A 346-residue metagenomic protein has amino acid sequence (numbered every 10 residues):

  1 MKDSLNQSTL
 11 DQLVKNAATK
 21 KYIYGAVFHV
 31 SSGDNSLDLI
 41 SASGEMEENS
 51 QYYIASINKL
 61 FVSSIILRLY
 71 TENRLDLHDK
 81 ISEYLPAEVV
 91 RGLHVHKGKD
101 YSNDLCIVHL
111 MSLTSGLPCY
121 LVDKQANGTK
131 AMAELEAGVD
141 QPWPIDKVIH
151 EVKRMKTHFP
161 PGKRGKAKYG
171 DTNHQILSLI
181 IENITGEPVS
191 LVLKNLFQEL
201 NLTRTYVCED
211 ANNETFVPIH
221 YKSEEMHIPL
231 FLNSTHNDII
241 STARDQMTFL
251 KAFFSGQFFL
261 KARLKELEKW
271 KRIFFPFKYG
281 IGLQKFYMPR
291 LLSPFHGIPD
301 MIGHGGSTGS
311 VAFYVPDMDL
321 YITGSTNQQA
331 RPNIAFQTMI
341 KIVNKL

Functional and structural regions predicted by a protein language model:
M1-D11, P289-F295, N344-K345: Short, positively charged
L10-E47, Q51-Y52, L77-D79, L283-F286 (+2 more regions): A short, well-structured edge-of-sheet supersecondary motif
V14, Y53-I81, L177-E182, Q246 (+1 more regions): Active-site SXXK
Y52-A55, A167-Y169: Catalytic tyrosine of NAD(P)H-dependent dehydrogenase/reductases that use a Tyr as the general acid/base
L77-V95, E199-L200: Short, glycine/proline-biased beta-turn/loop segments that scaffold the active-site neighborhood
G92-M301: Short, surface-exposed loop or secondary-structure junction motifs that flank catalytic or metal-binding residues
G303-L346: Structured C-terminal helix/loop/strand segments within mature extracytoplasmic catalytic/sensor domains
